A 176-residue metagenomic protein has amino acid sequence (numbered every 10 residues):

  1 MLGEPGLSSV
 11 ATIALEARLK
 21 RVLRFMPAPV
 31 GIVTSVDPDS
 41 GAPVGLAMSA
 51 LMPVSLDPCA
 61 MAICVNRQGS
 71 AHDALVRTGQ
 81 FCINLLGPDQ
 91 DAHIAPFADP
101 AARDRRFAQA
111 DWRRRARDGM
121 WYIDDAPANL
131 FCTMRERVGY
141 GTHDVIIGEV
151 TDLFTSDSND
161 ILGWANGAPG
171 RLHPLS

Functional and structural regions predicted by a protein language model:
L2-S176: Basic, polyanion-binding surface patches
